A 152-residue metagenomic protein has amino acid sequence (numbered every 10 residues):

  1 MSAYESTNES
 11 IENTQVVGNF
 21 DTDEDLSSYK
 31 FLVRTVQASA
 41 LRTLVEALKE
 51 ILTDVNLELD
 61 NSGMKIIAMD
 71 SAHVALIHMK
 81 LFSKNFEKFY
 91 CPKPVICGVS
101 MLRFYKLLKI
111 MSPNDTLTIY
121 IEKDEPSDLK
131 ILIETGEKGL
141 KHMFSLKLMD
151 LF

Functional and structural regions predicted by a protein language model:
M1-K49, D54-F152: DNA polymerase sliding clamps and clamp-related checkpoint/processivity subunits
